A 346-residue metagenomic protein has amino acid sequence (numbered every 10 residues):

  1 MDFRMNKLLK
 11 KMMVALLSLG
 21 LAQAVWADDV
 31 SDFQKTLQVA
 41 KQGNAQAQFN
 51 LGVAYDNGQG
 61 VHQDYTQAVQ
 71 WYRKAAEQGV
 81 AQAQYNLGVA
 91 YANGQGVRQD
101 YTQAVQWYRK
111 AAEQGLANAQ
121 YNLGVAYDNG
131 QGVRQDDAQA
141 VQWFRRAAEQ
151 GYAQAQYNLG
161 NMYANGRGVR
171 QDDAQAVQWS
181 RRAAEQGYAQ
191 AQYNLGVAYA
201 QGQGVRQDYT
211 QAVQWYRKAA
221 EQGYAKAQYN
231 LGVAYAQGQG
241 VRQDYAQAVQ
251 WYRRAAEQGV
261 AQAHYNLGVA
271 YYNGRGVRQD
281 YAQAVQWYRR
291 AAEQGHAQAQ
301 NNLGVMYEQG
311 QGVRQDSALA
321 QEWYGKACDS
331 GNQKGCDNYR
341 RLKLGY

Functional and structural regions predicted by a protein language model:
M1-L8: N-terminal secretory signal peptides that target proteins for export/translocation
L8, M12-V14, R314-Q315, L319-Y346: Terminal, low-structured helical/coil segments at or just beyond the last alpha-helical repeat
M12-A22: Bacterial N-terminal signal peptides
Q23-A27: Sec/Tat signal peptide C-region and signal peptidase I cleavage site
T36, K41-N44, N57-Q59, D64 (+28 more regions): Short helix-capping/linker turns of helical repeat alpha-solenoids
N50-N57, N86-N93, N122-N129, N158-N165 (+5 more regions): Hydrophobic face of amphipathic alpha-helices that form TPR/SEL1-like repeat modules and related alpha-solenoid
